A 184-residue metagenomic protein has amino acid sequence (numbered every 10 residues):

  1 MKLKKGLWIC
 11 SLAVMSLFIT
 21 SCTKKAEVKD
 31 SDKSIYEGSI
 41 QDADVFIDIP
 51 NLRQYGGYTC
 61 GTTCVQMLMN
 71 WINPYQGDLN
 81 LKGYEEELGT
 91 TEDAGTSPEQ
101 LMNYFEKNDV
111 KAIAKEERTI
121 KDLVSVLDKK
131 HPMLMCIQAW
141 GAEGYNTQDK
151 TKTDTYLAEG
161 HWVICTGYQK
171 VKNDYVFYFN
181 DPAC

Functional and structural regions predicted by a protein language model:
M1-G6: Positively charged n-region of N-terminal signal peptides that target proteins for export
L7-C22: Sec-dependent N-terminal signal peptides of Gram-positive bacterial secreted proteins and lipoproteins
C22-P98, A139, N146-T147, T153 (+1 more regions): Active-site-adjacent structural segments surrounding the nucleophilic cysteine of cysteine proteases and isopeptidases
Q66-Y75, Y104-K111, S125-K130, V171: Structured segments of extracytoplasmic/periplasmic soluble domains in secreted or envelope-associated proteins
T91-K111: Mid-chain, structured segments of secreted extracytoplasmic proteins
K111-T119: Short, well-structured beta-strand/strand-turn elements
R118-P182: Active-site-adjacent substructure of cysteine-protease-like catalytic cores
